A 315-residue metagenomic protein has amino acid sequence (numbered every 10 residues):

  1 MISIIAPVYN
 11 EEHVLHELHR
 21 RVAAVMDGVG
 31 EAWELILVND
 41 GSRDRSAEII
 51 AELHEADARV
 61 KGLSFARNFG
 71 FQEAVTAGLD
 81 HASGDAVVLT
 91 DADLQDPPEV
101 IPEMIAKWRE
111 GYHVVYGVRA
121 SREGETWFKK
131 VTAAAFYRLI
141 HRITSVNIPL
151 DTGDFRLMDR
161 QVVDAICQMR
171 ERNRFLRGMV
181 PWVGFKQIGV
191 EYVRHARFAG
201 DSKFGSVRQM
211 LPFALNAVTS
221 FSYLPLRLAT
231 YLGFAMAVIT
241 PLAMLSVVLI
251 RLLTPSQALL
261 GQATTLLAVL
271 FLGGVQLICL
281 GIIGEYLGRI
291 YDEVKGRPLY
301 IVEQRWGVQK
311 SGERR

Functional and structural regions predicted by a protein language model:
M1-T126: Structured catalytic core of nucleotide-sugar glycosyltransferases
Y9-H13, Q95, E99, E123 (+5 more regions): Residues in soluble alpha-helical coiled-coils and helical-bundle/repeat scaffolds
V14, L35, I49, R59-F65 (+12 more regions): Residue-level recognition of specific faces of alpha-helices
A24, G28, E52, A56 (+7 more regions): Conserved amphipathic alpha-helical interaction elements at protein-protein interfaces in regulatory, energy-coupling
R59-R67, F71-H81, P97-M179, H195-L215: Acceptor/aglycone-binding surface of glycosyltransferases and processive sugar-polymer synthases
R177-R315: Hydrophobic helical membrane-anchoring modules
